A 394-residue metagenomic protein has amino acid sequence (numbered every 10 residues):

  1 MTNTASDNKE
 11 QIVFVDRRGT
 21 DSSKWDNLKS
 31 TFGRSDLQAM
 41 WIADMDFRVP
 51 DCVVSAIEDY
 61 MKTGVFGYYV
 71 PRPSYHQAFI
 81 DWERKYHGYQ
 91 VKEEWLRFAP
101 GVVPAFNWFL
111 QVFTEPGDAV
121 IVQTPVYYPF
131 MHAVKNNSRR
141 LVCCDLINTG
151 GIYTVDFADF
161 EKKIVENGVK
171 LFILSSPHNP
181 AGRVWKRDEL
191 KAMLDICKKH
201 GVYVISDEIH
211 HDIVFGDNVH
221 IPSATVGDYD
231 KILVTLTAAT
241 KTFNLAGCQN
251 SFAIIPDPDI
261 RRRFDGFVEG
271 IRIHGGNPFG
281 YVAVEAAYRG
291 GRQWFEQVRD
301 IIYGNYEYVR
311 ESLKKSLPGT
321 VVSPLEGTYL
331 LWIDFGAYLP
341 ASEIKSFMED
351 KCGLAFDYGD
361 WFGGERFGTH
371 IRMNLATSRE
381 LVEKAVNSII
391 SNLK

Functional and structural regions predicted by a protein language model:
T2-G101, W108, A287-Y288, K394: N-terminal small-domain helix-loop-helix segment of the aminotransferase-like
S55-A56, K231-Y303, E311-S312, L393: Conserved core segment of the aminotransferase class I/II
F66-D195, D212-V226, D230, V234: Conserved core of the PLP fold type I
K92-E93, P324-Y329, G368: Short Gly/Ser/Thr- and Asp/Glu-enriched loop/turn motifs at secondary-structure junctions
E285, I301-R310, V322-F335: Conserved glycine-rich beta-strand-loop-beta hairpin in the small C-terminal domain of fold type I
Y338, F347-F356, F362-K394: PLP-dependent enzyme catalytic core of the Aspartate aminotransferase-like
